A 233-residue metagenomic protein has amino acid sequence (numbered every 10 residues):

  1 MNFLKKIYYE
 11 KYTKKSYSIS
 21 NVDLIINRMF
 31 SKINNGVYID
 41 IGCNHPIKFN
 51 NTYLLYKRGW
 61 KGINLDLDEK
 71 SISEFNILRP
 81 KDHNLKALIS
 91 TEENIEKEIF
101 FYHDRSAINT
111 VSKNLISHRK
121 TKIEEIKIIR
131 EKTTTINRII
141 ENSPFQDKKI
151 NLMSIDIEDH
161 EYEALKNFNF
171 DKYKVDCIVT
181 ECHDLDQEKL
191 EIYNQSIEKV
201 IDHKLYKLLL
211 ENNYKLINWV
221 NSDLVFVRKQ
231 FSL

Functional and structural regions predicted by a protein language model:
M1-L233: Phosphate/nucleotide-binding beta-alpha loop and adjacent structural elements of enzyme active sites
